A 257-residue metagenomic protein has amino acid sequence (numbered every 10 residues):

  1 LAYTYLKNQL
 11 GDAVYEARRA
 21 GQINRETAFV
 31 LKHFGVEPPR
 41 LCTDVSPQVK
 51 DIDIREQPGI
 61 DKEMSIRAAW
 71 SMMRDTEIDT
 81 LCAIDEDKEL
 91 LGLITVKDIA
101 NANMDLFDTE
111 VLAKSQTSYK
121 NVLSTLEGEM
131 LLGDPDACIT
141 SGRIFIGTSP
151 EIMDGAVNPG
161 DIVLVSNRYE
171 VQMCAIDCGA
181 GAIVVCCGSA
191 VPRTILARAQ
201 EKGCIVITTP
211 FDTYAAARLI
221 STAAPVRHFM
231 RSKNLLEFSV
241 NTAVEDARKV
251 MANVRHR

Functional and structural regions predicted by a protein language model:
L1-M72, T76-I78, D85-L91, D98-N101: Replace "Mg2+/Mn2+-dependent" with "divalent metal-dependent
L6, V30, M72, C174-A175 (+2 more regions): Hydrophobic/aromatic ligand-binding patch that stacks against planar heteroaromatic rings of cofactors or nucleotides
A13-E16, E37, D79, G181 (+2 more regions): Residue-level detector of anion-binding/catalytic polar loops
I23-E26, S46-P47, F145-M230: Feature captures the catalytic cores and cofactor-binding loops of soluble hydro-lyases/lyases that act on carboxylate
C42-M72, I84, K120-L131, I139-Y169 (+1 more regions): Bateman/CBS regulatory modules and CBS-like beta-alpha motifs in cytosolic regions of diverse proteins
T76, C178, V254: Active-site charged/polar residues at nucleotide-handling catalytic sites that mediate phosphoryl, nucleotidyl
V96-L112: A short, polar/charged loop-to-alpha-helix boundary motif
D108-L123: Short, solvent-exposed cationic patches
